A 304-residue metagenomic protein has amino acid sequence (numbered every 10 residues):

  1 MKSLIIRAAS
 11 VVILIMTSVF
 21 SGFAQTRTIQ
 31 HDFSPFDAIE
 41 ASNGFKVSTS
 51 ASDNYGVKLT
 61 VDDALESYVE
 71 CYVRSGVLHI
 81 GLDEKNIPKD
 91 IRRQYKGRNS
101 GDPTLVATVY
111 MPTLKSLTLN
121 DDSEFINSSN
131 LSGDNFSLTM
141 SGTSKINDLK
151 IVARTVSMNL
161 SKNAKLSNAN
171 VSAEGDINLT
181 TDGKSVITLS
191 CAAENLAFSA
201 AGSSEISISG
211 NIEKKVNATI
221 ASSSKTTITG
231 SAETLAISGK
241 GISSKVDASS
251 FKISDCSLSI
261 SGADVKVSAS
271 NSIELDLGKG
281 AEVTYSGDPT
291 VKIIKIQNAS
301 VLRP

Functional and structural regions predicted by a protein language model:
M1, M16-V19, I220-S222: Intrinsically disordered, low-complexity segments
M1-A8: Positively charged n-region of N-terminal signal peptides that target proteins for export
L4, G22-S141, K145-T180, T188 (+2 more regions): Acidic (Asp/Glu) and glycine-rich low-complexity loops/linkers that are typically intrinsically disordered
A9-S21: Bacterial N-terminal signal peptides
S144, G183, G262-A263: Periodic glycine anchor positions in long extracellular repeat architectures
A169-N170, I177, L189-P304: Short, surface-exposed interaction patches in beta-rich subdomains that mediate adhesion/assembly near membranes
